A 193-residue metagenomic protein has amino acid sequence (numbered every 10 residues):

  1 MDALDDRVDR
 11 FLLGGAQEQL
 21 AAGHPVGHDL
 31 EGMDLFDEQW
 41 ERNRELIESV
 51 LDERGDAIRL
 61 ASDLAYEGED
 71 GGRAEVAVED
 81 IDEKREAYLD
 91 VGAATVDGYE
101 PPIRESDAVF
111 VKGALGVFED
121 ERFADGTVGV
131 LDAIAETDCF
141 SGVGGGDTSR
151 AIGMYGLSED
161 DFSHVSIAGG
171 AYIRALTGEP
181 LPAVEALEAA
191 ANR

Functional and structural regions predicted by a protein language model:
M1-R193: Active-site loop-to-helix "anion-binding N-cap" substructures in soluble metabolic enzymes
